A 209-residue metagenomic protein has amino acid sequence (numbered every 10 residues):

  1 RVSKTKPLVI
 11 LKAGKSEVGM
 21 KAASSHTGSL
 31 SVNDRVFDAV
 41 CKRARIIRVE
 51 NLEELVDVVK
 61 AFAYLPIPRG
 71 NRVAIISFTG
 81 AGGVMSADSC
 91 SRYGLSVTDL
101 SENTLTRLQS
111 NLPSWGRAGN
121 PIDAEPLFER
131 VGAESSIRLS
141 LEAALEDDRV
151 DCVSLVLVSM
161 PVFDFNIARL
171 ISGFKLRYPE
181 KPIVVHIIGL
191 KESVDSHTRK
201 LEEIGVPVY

Functional and structural regions predicted by a protein language model:
V2-K4: Short amphipathic alpha-helices and their capping/turn segments at secondary-structure boundaries
I10-T98, L170-Y209: Peripheral docking tails and interdomain loops at the edges of cofactor- or intermediate-handling domains
M20, R69-V158: Short glycine-cluster motifs
R138, N166-S172: Charged helix-capping and loop-helix junction motifs
P161-V162: Short glycine-rich, flexible loops that bind phosphorylated cofactors or substrates
